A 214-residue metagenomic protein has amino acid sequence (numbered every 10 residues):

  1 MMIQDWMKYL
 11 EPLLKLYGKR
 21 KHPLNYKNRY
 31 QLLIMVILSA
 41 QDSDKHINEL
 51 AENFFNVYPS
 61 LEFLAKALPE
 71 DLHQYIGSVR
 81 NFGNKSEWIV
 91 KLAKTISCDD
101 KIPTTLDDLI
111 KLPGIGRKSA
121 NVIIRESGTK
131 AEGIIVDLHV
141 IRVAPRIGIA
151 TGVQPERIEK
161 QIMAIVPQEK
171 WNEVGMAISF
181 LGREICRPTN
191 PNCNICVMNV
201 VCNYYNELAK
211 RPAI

Functional and structural regions predicted by a protein language model:
I3-I214: Catalytic cores of DNA base-excision repair glycosylases
